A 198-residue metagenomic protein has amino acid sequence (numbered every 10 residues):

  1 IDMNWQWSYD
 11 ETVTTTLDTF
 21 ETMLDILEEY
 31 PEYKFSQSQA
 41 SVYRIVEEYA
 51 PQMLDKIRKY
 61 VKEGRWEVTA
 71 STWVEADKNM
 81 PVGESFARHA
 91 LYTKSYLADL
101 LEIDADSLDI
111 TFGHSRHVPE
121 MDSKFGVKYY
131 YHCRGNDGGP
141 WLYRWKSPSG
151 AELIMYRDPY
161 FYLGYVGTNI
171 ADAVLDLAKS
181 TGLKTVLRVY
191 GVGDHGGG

Functional and structural regions predicted by a protein language model:
I1-G198: Catalytic-domain carbohydrate-binding cleft regions of carbohydrate-active enzymes
